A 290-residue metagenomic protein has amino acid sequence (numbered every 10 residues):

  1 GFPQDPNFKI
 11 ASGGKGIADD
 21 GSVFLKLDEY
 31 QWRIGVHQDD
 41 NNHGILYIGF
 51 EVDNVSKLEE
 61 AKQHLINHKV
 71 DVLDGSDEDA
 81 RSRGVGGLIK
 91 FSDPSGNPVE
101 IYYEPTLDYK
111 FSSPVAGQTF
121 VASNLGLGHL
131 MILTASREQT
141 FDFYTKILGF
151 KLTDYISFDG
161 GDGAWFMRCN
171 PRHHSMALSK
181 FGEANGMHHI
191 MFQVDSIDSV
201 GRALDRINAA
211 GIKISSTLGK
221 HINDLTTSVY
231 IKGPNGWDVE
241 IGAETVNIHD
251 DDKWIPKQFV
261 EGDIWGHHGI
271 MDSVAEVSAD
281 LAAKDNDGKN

Functional and structural regions predicted by a protein language model:
G1-P3, K9, L65, G96 (+5 more regions): Conserved active-site tyrosine of GNAT-family acetyltransferases
G1-Q63, N67, D71-L88: An N-terminus-focused feature that recognizes amino-terminal "leader" regions
G1-W32, I132-H174: Core segments of cupin and vicinal oxygen chelate
F2, L25, V36, G44-G49 (+11 more regions): Short, structured motif recognition centered on aromatic/hydrophobic residues
I34-Q38, A116-T119, M176-K180: Short beta-strand/turn micro-motifs at beta-sheet edges
D39-H64, G87-S92, G126-A135, E183-A210 (+1 more regions): Vicinal oxygen chelate
I66-G126, W165-F166, G211-N290: Vicinal oxygen chelate
I156-L225: A compositional/structural signature marking long, glycine- and acidic/polar-rich segments with frequent tryptophans
